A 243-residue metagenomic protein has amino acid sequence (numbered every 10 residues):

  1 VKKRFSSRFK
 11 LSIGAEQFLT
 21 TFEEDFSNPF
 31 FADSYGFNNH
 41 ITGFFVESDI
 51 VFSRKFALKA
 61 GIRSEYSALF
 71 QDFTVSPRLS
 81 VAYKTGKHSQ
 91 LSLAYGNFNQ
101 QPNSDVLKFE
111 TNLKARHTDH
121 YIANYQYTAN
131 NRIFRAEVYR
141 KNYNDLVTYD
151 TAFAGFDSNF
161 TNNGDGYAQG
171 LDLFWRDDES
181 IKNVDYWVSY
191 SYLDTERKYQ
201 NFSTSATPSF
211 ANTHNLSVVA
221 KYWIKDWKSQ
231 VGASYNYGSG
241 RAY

Functional and structural regions predicted by a protein language model:
V1-Q71, K84, R135, W187: Face-selective signature of the C-terminal outer-membrane beta-barrel domain
K3-S7, I50-F56, V75, Y83-K87 (+7 more regions): Outer-membrane beta-barrel strand-turn architecture
F9-A15, L58-A60, L91-L93, F134-A136 (+3 more regions): Transmembrane beta-strands of outer-membrane beta-barrel proteins
Q17-E23, I62-A68, Y95-Q101, A129 (+6 more regions): Transmembrane beta-strands of outer-membrane beta-barrel pores
E23-A32, F70-P77, N103-E110, L146-G155 (+3 more regions): Outer-membrane beta-barrel translocator domains and adjoining extracellular loop/strand segments of Gram-negative
H40-V46, I62-S64, V75-V81, F109 (+5 more regions): Hydrophobic, lipid-facing positions within transmembrane beta-strands of outer-membrane proteins
F52-S53, R140, N162-A242: Gram-negative outer-membrane beta-barrel transporters
K84, Q90-S92, A115-R176, D185-Y186: Membrane-embedded beta-barrel scaffold of Gram-negative outer-membrane proteins
